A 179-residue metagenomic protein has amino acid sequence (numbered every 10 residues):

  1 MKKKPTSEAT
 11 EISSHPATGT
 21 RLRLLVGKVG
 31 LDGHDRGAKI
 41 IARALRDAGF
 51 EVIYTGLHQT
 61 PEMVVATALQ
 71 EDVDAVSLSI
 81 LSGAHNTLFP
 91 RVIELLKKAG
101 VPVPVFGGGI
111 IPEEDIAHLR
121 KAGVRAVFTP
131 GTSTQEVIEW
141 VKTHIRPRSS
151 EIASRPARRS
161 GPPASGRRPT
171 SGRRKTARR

Functional and structural regions predicted by a protein language model:
M1-H15: Short N-terminal or domain-adjacent regulatory/targeting segments
E8-E11, E151, P169, K175: Charged/polar low-complexity intrinsically disordered segments
L22: Nucleotide donor/acceptor-binding cores
L25-G27: Short hydrophobic segments within beta-strands
L31, A38-E139, R146-P147: Cofactor-cradling patches in redox/metallo enzymes
A99, A177-R178: Long, contiguous binding/interaction regions
T143-A153: The C-terminal output helix
R155-A177: Intrinsically disordered, Lys/Arg-rich low-complexity segments
